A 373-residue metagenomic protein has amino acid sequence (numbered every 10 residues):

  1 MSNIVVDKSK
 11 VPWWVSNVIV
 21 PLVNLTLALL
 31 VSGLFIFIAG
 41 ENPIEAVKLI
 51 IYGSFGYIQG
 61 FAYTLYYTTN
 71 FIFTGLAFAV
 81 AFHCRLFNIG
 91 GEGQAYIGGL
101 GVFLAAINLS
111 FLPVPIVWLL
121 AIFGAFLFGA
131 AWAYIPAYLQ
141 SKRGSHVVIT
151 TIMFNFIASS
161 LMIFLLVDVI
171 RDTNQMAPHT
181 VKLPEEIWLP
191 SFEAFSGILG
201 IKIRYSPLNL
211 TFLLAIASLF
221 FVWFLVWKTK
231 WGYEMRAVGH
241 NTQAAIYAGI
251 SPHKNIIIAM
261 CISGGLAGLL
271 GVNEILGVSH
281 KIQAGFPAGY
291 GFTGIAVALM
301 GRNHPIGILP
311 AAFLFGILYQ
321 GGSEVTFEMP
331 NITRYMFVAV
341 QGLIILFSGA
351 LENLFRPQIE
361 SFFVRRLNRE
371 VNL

Functional and structural regions predicted by a protein language model:
M1-L27, G33, H240, Y247-K254 (+1 more regions): Cytosolic-side transmembrane-helix boundaries in multi-pass membrane proteins
S2-T74, P115, L120, K202-I203: Membrane-interfacial amphipathic/re-entrant helices at transmembrane-helix boundaries
K8-I19, A39, F82-G91, L112-I187 (+3 more regions): Short loop segments and helix-boundary regions at transmembrane helix junctions of multi-pass inner-membrane proteins
L34-A39, Y52-L109, F126-S145, A244 (+2 more regions): Single transmembrane alpha-helix segments in multi-pass membrane proteins
E41-E45, F82-G99, S141-T150, E234 (+4 more regions): Short, non-helical or kinked segments that cap or interrupt transmembrane helices
T151, N155-V226, M336, L367-N372: Transmembrane helix-bundle core of multi-pass membrane transporters and related energy-transducing complexes
F195-K281, P305-I306, P310: Helix-loop-helix "hairpin" substructures at the membrane interface of multi-pass membrane proteins
C261-G342: Transmembrane alpha-helical segments in multi-pass inner-membrane proteins
